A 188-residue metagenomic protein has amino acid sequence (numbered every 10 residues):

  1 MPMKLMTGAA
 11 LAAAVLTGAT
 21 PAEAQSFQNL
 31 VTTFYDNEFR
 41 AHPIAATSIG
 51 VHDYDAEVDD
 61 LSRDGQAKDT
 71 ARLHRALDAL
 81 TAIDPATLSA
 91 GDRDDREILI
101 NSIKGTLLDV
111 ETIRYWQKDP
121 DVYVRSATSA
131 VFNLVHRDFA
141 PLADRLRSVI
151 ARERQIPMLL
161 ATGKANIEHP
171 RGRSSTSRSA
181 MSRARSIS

Functional and structural regions predicted by a protein language model:
M1-E23: Gram-negative bacterial Sec-dependent N-terminal signal peptides
P21-S188: N-terminal maturation segment of proteins
